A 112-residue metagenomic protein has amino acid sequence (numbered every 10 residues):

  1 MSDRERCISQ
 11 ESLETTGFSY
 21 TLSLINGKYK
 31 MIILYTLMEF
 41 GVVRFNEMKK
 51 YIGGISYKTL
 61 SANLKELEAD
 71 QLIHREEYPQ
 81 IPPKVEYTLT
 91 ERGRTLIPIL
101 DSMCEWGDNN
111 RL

Functional and structural regions predicted by a protein language model:
M1-I25: N-terminal leader segment of winged-helix/HTH proteins
Q10-E11, Y35, M48, I73-Y78 (+1 more regions): Long, contiguous secondary-structure blocks with strong helical propensity
T16-T59, E86: N-terminal helix-turn-helix DNA-binding core of bacterial DNA-binding proteins
Y20, K50, A62, P98-D101 (+1 more regions): Generic recognition of well-ordered alpha-helical segments within structured catalytic/regulatory domains
M31, D70, I99-R111: Alpha-helical linker/hinge and terminal dimerization helices associated with HTH transcriptional regulators
K49-R75, P82: Canonical helix-turn-helix DNA-binding module
P79-D101: Basic, amphipathic "hinge/linker" alpha-helix immediately C-terminal to the N-terminal HTH DNA-binding motif
